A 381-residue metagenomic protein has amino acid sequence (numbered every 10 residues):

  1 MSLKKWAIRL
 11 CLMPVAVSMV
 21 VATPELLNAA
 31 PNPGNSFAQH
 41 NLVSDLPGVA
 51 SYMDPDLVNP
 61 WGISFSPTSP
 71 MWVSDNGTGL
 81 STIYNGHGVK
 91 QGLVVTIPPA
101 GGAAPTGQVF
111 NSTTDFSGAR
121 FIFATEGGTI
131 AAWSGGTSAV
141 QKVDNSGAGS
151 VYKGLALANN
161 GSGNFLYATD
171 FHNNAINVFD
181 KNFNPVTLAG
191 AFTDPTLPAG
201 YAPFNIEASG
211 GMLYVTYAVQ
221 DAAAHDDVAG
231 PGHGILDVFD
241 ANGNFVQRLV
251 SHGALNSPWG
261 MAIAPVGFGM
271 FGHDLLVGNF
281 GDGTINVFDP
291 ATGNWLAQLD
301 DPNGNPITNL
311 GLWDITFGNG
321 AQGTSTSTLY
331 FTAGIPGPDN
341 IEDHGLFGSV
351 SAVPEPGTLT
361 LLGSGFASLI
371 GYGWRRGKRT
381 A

Functional and structural regions predicted by a protein language model:
S2, A7-I8, P14-V17, T23 (+1 more regions): C-terminal cell-surface anchoring/sorting signal
A7, V49, P354-G357: Hydrophobic alpha-helical segments and their boundary regions
R9, A16-A22, Q141, S351-P354: N-terminal non-cleavable signal-anchor helices
L10, A22, N28-A29, P60 (+2 more regions): Hydrophobic transmembrane signal anchors and adjacent membrane-proximal interface regions, especially in viral
A22-E25, A29-P31, V350-A367: Short, threonine-centered small-residue motifs that mark membrane-proximal processing/anchoring sites and TM-junction
L27-A352: Sequence/structural signature of beta-propeller domains
